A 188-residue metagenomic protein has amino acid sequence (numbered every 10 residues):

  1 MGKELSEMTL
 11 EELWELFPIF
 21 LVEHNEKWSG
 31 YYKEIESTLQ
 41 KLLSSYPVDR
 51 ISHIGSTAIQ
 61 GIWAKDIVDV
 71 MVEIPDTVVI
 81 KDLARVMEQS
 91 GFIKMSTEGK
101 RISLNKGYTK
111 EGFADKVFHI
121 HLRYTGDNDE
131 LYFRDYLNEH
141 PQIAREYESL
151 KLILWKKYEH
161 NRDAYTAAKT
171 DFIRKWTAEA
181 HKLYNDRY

Functional and structural regions predicted by a protein language model:
M1-S52, R174: Helical scaffold of the NTase/Pol beta-like nucleotidyltransferase catalytic core
F17-I19, D66-V70, K116-F118, F133: Short amphipathic alpha-helical segments
L39-V78: Active-site nucleotide-donor binding segment shared across nucleotidyl transfer reactions
V48, Q89-I93: Short aromatic/hydrophobic-glycine micro-motifs
D82-S90: Short amphipathic alpha-helices in soluble, non-transmembrane regions that often serve as interface/regulatory elements
F92-T125: Conserved catalytic core of two-metal-ion nucleotidyltransferases
Y124, N128-Y188: Catalytic cores of NTP-dependent nucleotidyl/adenyl transfer enzymes across multiple folds
